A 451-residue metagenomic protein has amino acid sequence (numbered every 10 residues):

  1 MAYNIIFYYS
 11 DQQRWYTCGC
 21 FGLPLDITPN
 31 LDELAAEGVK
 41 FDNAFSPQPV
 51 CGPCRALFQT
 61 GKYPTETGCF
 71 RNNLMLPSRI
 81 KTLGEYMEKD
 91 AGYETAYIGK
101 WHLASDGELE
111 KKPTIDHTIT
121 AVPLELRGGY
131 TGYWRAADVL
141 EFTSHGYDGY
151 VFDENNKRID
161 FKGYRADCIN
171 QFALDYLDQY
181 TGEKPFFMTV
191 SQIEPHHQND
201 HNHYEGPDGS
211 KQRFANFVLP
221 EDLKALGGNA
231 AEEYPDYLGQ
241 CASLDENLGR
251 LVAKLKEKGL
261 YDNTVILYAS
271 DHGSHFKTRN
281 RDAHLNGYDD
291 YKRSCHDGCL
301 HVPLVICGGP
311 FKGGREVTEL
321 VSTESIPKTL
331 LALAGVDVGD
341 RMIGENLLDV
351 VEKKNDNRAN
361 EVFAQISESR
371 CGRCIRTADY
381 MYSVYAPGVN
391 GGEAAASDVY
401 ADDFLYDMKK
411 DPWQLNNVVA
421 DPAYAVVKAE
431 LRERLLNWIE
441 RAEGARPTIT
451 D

Functional and structural regions predicted by a protein language model:
M1-F404, P412-E440, A445-D451: Formylglycine-dependent sulfatase
K409: Residues forming the ATP-binding cleft of Hanks-type serine/threonine protein kinase domains
